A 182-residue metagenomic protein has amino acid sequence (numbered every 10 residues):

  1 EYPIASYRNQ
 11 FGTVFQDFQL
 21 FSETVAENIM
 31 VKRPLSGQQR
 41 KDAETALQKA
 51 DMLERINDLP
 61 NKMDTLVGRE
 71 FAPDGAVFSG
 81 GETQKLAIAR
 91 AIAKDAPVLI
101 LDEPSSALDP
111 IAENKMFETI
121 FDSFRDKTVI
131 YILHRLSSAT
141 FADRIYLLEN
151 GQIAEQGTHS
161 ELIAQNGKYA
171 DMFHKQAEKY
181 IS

Functional and structural regions predicted by a protein language model:
R8, A26-P73, F117-E118, D126 (+1 more regions): ABC ATPase nucleotide-binding domain helical subdomain, centered on the C-loop/LSGGQ "ABC signature"
L53-L86, D95, K179-S182: ABC-fold ATPase nucleotide-binding domain signature/coupling loops
N61-K62, E118, T140-S182: C-terminal portion of ABC ATPase nucleotide-binding domains
I88, M116, I132: Hydrophobic anchor residue at the start of the ABC signature
A96-P97, K127: A residue-level structural signal marking coil residues immediately N-terminal to beta-strands within the ABC ATPase
L99-E103: Catalytic Walker B motif of ABC-type/P-loop ATPase nucleotide-binding domains
E113-R125, S137: Helical segment within the ABC ATPase nucleotide-binding domain
